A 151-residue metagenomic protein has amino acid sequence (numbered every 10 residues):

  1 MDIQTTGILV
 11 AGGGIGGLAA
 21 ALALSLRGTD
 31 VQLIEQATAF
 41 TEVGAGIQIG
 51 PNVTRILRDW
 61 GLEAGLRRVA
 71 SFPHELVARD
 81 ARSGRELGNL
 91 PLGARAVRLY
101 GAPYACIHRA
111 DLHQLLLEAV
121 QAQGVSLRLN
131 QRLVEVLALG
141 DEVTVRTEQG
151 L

Functional and structural regions predicted by a protein language model:
D2-I8, S25, N52-L151: Conserved N-terminal helical subregion
A11-G12: Conserved N-terminal Rossmann-fold NAD(P)-binding element of oxidoreductases
G17-L18: N-terminal Rossmann-fold NAD(P) dinucleotide-binding loop
S25-A45: Glycine-rich FAD pyrophosphate-binding loop
T38-R58: Conserved N-terminal glycine-rich FAD pyrophosphate-binding loop of Rossmann-like flavoproteins
